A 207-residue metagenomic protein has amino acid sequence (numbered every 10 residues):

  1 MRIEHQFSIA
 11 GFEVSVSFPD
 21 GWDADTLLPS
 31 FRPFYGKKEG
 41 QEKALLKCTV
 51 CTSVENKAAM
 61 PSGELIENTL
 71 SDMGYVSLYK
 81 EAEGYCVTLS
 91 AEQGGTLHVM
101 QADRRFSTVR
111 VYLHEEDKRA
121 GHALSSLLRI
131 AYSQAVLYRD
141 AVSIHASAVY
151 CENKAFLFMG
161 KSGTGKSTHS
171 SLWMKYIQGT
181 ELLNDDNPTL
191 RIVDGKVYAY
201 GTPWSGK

Functional and structural regions predicted by a protein language model:
M1-L157, K161-S162, L172-E181, T189-K207: A noncatalytic interaction/capping subdomain that flanks phosphate/NTP-handling catalytic cores
G165: Conserved glycine(s) of the Walker
H169: Hydrophobic positions on the alpha1 helix immediately C-terminal to the Walker A/P-loop
